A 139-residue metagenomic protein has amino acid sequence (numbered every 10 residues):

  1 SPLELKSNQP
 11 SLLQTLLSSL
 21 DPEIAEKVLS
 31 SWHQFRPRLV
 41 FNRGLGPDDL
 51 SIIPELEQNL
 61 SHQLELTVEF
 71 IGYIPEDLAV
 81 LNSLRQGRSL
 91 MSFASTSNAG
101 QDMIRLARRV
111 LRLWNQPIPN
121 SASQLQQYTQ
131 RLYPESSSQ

Functional and structural regions predicted by a protein language model:
S1-Q14, L20: Phosphate/Mg2+-binding loops and adjacent switch elements in nucleotide/diphosphate-handling enzyme cores
S18-S19, S31: Long, charge-rich C-terminal accessory regions
K27-H33, L64: Short, conserved, surface-exposed binding loops centered on an aromatic residue
F41-R43, S61-M91, M103: Beta-strand-loop-alpha "switch" segments that mediate conformational coupling across diverse proteins
L45-D48: Short acidic, S/G/P-rich loop/turn micro-motifs used as interaction or catalytic elements
I53-Q58: Charged helix-capping and loop-helix junction motifs
R85-Q139: NTP-binding/hydrolysis catalytic cores, primarily Walker-type P-loop NTPases
